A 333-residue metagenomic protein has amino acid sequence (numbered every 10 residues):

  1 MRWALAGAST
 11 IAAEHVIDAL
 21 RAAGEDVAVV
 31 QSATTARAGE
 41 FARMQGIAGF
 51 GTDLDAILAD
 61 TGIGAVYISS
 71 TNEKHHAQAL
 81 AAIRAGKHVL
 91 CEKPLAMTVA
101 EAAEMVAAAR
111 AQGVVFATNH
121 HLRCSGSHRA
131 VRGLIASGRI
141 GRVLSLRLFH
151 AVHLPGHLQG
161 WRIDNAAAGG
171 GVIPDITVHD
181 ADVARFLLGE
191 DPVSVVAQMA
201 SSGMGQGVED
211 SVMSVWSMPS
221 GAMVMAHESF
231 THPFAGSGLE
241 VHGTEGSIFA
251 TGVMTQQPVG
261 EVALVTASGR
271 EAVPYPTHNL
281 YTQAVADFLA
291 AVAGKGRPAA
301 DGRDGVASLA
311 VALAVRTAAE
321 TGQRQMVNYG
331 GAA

Functional and structural regions predicted by a protein language model:
M1-Q45: N-terminal Rossmann-like dinucleotide-binding module
L5, A65-I68, A290-A333: C-terminal helix-rich "cap/oligomerization" subdomain common to oxidoreductases
I11, A33, P274-A286, A300: Active-site loop of classical SDR/Rossmann-like NAD(P)-dependent oxidoreductases, centered on the catalytic Tyr-X3-Lys
A12, G51, C91, F116-T118 (+2 more regions): Hydrophobic residues in well-ordered beta-strands that form the structural core
Q45-A108: Beta-loop-alpha module in the N-terminal Rossmann-like domain of NAD(P)-dependent dehydrogenases, especially those
E104-H121, G141-L146: Rossmann-fold dehydrogenase core element
L122-G205, G322: Predominantly a Rossmann-like dinucleotide-binding segment in NAD(P)-dependent oxidoreductases
D182-T255, T282-K295, G330-A333: Contiguous beta-strand/loop segments that form the cofactor/metal-binding neighborhood of enzyme cores
